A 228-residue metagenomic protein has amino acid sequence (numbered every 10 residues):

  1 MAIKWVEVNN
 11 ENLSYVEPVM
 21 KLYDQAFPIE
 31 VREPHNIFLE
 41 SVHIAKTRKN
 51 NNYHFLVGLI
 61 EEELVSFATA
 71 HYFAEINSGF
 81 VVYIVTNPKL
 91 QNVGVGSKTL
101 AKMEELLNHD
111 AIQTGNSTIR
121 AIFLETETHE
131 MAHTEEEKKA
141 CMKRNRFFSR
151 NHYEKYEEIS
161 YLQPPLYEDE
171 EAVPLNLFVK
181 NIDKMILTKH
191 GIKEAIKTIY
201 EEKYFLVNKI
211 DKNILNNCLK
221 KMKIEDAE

Functional and structural regions predicted by a protein language model:
M1-A2, V6-E11, I112-E228: Terminal substrate-recognition subdomain of acyl/acetyltransferases
M1-H43: Short amphipathic alpha-helix that is part of the acyltransferase structural core
H43-V57, S66: A short helix-loop-beta-strand connector motif used in the catalytic cores of GNAT acetyltransferases and, in some
A45-K49, L106-S117: Alpha-helix termini
H54-L56, N77-G79, E171-F178: Short beta-strand micro-motifs in enzyme catalytic cores
V57, E62-Y72, G79-V85: Conserved beta-strand in the GNAT
F73-V81, Q91, S117-R120: A conserved beta-turn-beta hairpin within the catalytic core of GNAT-like acetyltransferases that forms part
T86, N92-N108: Conserved acetyl-CoA-binding loop-helix of GNAT-fold acetyltransferases
